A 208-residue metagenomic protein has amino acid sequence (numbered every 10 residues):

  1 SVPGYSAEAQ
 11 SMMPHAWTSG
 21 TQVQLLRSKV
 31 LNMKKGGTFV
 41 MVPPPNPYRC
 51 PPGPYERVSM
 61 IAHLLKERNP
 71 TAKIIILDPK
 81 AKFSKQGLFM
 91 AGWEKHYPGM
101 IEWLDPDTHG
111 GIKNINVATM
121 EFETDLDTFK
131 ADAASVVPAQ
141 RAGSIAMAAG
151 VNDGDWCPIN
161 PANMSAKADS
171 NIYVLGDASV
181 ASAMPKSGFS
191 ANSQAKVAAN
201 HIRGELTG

Functional and structural regions predicted by a protein language model:
V2-K35, F129-S193, G204: FAD-site-proximal beta/loop scaffold in flavoenzymes
Q22-A72: Rossmann-like NAD(P)H-binding beta-loop-alpha module
P44, P79-A81, D177: Cofactor-binding loop segments of dinucleotide-utilizing enzymes, especially the Rossmann-like FAD- and NAD(P)+-binding
P52-E56, G87-L88, K186: Generic recognition of short, well-ordered alpha-helical segments
H63-D155: A Rossmann-like FAD-binding core segment of flavoenzymes
V197: Acidic, glycine-rich loop-and-strand cores that form catalytic or ligand-binding grooves in diverse globular domains
I202-G208: C-terminal, flexible cofactor-proximal segment of oxidoreductases
